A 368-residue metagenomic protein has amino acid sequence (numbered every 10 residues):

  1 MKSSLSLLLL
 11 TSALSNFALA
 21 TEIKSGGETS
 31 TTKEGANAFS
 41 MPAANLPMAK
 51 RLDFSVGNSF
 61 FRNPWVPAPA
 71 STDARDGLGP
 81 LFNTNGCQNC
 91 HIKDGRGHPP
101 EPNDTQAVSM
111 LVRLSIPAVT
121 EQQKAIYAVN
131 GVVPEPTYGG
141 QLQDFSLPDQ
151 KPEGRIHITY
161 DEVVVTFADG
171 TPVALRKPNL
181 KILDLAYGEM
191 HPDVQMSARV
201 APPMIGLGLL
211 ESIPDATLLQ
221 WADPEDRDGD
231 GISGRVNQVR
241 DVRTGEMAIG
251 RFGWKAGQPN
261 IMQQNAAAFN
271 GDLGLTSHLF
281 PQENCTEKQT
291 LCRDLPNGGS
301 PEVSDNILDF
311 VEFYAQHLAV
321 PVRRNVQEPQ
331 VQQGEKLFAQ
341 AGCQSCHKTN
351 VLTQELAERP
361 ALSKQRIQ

Functional and structural regions predicted by a protein language model:
M1-S4: Positively charged n-region of N-terminal signal peptides that target proteins for export
S6-N16: Bacterial N-terminal signal peptides
A20-Q368: Periplasmic c-type cytochrome electron-transfer domains
